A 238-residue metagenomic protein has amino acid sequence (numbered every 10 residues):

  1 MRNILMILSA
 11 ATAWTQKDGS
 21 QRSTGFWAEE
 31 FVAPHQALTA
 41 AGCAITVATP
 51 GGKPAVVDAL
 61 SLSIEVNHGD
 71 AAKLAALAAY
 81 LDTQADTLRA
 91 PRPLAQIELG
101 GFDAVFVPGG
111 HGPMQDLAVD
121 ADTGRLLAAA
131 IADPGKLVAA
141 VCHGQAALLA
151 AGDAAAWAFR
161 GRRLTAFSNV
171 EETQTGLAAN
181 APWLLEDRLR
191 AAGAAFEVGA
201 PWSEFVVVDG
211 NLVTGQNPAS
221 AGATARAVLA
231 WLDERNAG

Functional and structural regions predicted by a protein language model:
M1-G135, A146-G238: Extended, subdomain-level signal for the structured scaffold at the beginning of enzyme domains
V138: Conserved, well-structured core segments that form or line functional sites
C142-G144: Catalytic nucleophile serine of serine hydrolases, specifically the conserved "nucleophile elbow" pentapeptide
